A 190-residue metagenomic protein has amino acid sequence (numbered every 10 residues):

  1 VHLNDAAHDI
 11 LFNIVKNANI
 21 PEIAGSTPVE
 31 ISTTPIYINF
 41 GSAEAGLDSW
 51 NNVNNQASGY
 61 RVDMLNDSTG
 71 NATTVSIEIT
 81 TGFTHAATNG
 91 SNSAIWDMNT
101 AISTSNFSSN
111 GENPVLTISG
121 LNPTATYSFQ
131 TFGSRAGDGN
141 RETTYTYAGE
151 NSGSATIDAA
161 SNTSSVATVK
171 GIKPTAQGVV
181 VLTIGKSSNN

Functional and structural regions predicted by a protein language model:
V1-E30: Histidine-centered active-site loop/cap adjacent to the catalytic His in serine esterases/O-acetyl transfer systems
A7, Y127, G178-V180: Exposed beta-strand face motif in extracellular beta-rich ectodomains
I31-N110, K170-N190: Low-complexity, Gly/Ser/Thr/Pro- and Asn/Asp-enriched, turn/coil-prone segments that serve as flexible N-terminal
G111-N113, S164: Short, solvent-exposed loop/turn segments in extracellular or other extracytoplasmic domains
L116-S119, G133-S154: Short, surface-exposed beta-strand/strand-loop-strand elements in extracellular ectodomains
I118-N122, G171-K173: Short, flexible loop/turn segments at beta-strand junctions in immunoglobulin-like and fibronectin type III
L121-Q130: Extended extracellular/luminal ectodomain segments enriched in beta-structured repeat modules
N151-K173: Extracellular carbohydrate recognition and processing domains and analogous Trp-centered ligand-binding platforms
